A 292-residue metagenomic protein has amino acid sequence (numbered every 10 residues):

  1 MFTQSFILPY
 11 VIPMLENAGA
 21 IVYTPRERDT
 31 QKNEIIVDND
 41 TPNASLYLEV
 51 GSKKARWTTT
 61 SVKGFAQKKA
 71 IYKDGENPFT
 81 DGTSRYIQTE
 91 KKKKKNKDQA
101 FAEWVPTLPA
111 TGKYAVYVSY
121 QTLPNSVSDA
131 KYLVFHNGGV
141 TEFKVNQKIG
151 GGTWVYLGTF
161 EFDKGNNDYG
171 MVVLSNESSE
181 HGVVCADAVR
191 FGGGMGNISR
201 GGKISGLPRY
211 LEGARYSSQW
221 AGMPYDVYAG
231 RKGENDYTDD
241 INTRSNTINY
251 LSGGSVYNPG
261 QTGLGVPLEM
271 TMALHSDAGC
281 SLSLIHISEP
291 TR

Functional and structural regions predicted by a protein language model:
F2-E34, I198-L284: Catalytic-core regions of hydrolytic enzymes
P25-E90, E180-I198: Low-complexity, Gly/Ser/Thr/Pro- and Asn/Asp-enriched, turn/coil-prone segments that serve as flexible N-terminal
G82-L108: Short beta-strands within extracellular/lumenal beta-sheet-rich domains
A100-P124: A short beta-strand element within beta-rich, extracytoplasmic domains of secreted/secretory-pathway proteins
P124-V140: Short, surface-exposed beta-strand/strand-loop-strand elements in extracellular ectodomains
N137-N166: Extracellular carbohydrate recognition and processing domains and analogous Trp-centered ligand-binding platforms
V172-G182: Short beta-strand-plus-loop segments that form exposed binding edges in beta-rich domains
I285-T291: Residue-level detector of conserved catalytic or cofactor/ligand-binding positions in enzyme active sites
